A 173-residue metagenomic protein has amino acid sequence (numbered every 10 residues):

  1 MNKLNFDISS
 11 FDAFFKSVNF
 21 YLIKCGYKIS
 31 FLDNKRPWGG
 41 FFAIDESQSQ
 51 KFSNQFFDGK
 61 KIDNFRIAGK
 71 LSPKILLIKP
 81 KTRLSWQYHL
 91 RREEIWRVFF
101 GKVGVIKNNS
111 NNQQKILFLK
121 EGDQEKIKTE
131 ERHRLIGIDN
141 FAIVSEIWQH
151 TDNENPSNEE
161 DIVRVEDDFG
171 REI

Functional and structural regions predicted by a protein language model:
M1-L71, L117, I162-R164, F169-I173: A short, N-terminal "cap"/entry segment at the start of jelly-roll beta-barrel domains of the cupin/DSBH fold
N2, I136-I173: Double-stranded beta-helix
P73-L77, I95, I116, Q124-K126: Conserved hydrophobic/aromatic beta-strand scaffold that supports enzyme active sites
P80, L90-S110: Glycine- and acidic-residue-biased ligand/ion/polar-headgroup-sensing regions
K102, R132, F141-I143: Structural motif
N109-H133: Short acidic-glycine-tyrosine-enriched beta hairpin
